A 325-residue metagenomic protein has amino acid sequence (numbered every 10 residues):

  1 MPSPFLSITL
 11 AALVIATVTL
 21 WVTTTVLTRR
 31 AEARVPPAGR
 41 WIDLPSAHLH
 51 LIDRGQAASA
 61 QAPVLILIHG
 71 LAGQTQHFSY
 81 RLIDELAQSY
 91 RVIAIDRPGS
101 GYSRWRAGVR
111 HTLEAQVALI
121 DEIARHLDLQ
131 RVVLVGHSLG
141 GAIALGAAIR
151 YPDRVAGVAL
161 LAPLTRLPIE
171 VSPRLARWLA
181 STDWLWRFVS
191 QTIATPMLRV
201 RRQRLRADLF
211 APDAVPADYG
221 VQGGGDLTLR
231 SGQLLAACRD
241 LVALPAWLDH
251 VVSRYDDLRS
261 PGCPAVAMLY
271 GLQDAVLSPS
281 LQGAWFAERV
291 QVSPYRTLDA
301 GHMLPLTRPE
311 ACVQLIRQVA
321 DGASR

Functional and structural regions predicted by a protein language model:
M1-L65, Q88-Y90, L129-Q130, D321-R325: Alpha/beta-hydrolase fold catalytic core
R30-A31, A194-S260: Conserved alpha/beta-hydrolase catalytic His-Asp/Glu region
I52-S59, A94-V135: Active-site loop/oxyanion-hole signature of alpha/beta-hydrolase fold enzymes
D53-Y102: Conserved HGGG/HGGXW glycine-rich cap/lid loop of the alpha/beta-hydrolase fold
G136, G140, A144: Gly/Ala-rich beta-loop-alpha elbow adjacent to hydrolase catalytic centers
I149, V158-Q191: Flexible "cap/lid" loop of the alpha/beta hydrolase fold
A267-A300: Conserved loop-alpha-helix segment in the C-terminal half of the alpha/beta-hydrolase fold that carries the catalytic
A300-P309: Catalytic histidine-centered segment of alpha/beta-hydrolase-like enzymes
